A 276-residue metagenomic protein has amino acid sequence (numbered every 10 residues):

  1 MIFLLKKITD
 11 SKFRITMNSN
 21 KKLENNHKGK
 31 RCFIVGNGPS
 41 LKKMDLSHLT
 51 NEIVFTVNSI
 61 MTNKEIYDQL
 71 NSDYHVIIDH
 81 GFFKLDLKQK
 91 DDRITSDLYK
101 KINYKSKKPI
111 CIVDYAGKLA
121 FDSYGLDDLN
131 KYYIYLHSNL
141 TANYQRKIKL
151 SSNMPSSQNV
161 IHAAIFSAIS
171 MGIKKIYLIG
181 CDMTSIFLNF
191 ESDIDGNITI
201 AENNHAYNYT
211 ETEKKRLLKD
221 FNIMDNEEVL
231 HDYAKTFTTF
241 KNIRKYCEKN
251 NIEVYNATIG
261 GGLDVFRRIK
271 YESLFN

Functional and structural regions predicted by a protein language model:
M1-N276: Metal-ion/cofactor- or nucleotide/acyl-coenzyme-handling active-site neighborhoods
